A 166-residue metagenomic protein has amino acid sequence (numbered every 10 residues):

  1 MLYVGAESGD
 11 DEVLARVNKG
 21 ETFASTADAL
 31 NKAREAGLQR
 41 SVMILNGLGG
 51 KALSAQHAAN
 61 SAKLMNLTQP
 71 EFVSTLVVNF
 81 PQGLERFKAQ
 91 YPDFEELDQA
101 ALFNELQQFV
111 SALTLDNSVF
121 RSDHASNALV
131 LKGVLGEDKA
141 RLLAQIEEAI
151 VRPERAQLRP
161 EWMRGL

Functional and structural regions predicted by a protein language model:
M1-G37, L48-T68, R86-A101: Conserved non-cysteine loop/helix-boundary elements of the Radical SAM core domain that shape
M1-Y3, Q39-M43, F72, N117-R121: Structural preference for beta-strand elements that scaffold enzyme active sites
E7-D11, L45-G49, V78-F80, D123-N127: Active-site beta-loop-alpha junctions enriched in small/polar residues
K63-L166: Auxiliary Fe-S-binding modules of radical SAM enzymes
